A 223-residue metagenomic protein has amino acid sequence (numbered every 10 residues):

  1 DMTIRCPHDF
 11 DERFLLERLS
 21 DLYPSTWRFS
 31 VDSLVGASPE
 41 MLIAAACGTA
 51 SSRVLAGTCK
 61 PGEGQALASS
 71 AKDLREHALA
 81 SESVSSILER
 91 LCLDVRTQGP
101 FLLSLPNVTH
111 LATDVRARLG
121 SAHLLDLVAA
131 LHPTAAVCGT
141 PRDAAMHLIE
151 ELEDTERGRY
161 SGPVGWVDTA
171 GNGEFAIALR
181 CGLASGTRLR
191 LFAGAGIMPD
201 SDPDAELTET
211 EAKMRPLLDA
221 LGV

Functional and structural regions predicted by a protein language model:
D1-I4, S85-S86: Alpha/propeptide regions of enzymes that mature by internal proteolysis
T3-L79, G171-G194: An anion-binding catalytic pocket shared by soluble metabolic enzymes
F29-S33, G99, Y160-S161: Short coil/turn segments at secondary-structure boundaries
S38-E40, D114-V223: Conserved hydrophobic core element of enzyme catalytic domains
S51-E151, G222: Contiguous alpha-helical scaffold segments within structured protein domains that host functional hotspots
